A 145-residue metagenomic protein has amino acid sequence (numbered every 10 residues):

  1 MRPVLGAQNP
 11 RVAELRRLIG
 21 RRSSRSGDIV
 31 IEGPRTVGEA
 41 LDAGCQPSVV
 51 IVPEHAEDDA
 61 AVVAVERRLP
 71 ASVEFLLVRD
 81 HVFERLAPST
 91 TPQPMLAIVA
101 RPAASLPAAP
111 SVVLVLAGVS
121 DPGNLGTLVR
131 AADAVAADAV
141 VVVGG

Functional and structural regions predicted by a protein language model:
M1-A64: Boundary-proximal intrinsically disordered activation/regulatory segments immediately upstream of a helical core
R25, Q46, A71, Q93 (+2 more regions): Short coil/turn connectors at secondary-structure junctions
I29, A40, Q93, V119-P122: Short glycine- and Lys/Arg-enriched binding-loop motifs that mark or flank ligand-binding interfaces
C45, E66-P70, R130-A132: Short, solvent-exposed amphipathic alpha-helical segments in soluble enzyme and RNA/protein-processing domains
A64-P88: A glycine-rich helix N-cap at a beta->alpha junction
H81, I98-G145: RNA substrate-binding interface of SAM-dependent RNA methyltransferases
P88-M95: Ordered, amphipathic secondary-structure segments that act as subunit-interaction surfaces in large macromolecular
